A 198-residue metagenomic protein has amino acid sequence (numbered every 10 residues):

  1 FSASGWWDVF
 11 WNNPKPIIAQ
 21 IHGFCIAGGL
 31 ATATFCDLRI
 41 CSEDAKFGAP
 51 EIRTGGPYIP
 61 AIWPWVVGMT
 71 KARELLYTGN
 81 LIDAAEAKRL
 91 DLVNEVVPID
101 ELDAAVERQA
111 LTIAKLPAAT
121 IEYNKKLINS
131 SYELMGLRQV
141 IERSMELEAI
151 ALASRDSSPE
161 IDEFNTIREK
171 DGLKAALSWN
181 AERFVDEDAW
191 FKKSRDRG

Functional and structural regions predicted by a protein language model:
F1-H22, I59-I62, L173, L177-W179 (+1 more regions): An acidic, glycine-rich surface segment that forms the CoA-thioester-binding/catalytic face of crotonase-fold enzymes
F1-S4, D103-E107, K125, E142-E146: Generic alpha-helical structural signal
S2, P98, G136: Conserved acidic
D8-I121: Crotonase-fold acyl-CoA enzyme core
D83-A84, K115-G198: C-terminal alpha-helix plus adjacent terminal tail
